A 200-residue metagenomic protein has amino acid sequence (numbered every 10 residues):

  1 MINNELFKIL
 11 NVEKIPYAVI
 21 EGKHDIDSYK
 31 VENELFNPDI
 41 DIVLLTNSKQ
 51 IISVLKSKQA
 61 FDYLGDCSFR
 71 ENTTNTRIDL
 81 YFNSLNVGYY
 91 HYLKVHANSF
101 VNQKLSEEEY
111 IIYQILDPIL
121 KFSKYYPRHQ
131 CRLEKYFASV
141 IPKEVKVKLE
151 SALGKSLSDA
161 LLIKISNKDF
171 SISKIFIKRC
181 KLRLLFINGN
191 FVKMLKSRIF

Functional and structural regions predicted by a protein language model:
M1-F200: Conserved NTP-donor binding/palm subdomain of two-metal-ion nucleotidyltransferases/polymerases, i.e., the charged
